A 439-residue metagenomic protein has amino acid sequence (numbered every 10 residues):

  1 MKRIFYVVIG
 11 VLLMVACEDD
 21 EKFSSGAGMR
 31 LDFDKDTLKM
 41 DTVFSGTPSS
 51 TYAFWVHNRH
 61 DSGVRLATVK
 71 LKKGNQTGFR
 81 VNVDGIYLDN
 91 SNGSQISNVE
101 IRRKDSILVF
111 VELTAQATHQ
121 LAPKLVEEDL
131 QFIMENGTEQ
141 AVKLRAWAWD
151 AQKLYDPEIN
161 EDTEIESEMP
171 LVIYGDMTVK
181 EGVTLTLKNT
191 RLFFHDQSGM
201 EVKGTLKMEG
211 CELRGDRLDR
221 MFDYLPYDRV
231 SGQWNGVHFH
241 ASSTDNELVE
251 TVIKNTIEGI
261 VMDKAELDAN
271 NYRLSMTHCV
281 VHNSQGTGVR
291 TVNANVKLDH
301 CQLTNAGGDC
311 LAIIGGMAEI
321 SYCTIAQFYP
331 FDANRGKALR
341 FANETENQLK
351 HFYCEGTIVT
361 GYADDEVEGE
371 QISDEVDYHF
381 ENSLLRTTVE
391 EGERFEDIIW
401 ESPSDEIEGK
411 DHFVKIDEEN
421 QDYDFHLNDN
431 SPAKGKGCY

Functional and structural regions predicted by a protein language model:
K2-V7: Sec-dependent signal peptide recognition, specifically the positively charged N-region followed immediately by
L13-A16: C-terminal motif of bacterial Sec signal peptides marking the signal peptidase cleavage site
E18-S24: Bacterial lipoprotein signal-peptidase II cleavage site
K22, L31-T42, T47-S49, A53 (+1 more regions): Beta-strand/loop edge motif enriched in small/polar residues
S49-S50, D61-L66: Short acidic/proline- and small/hydrophobic-mixed sequence motifs that coincide with surface turns and coil-to-beta
V56-H60: Asparagine-centered strand-capping/turn motif at beta-strand->loop junctions
T68-K72, I165: Change to "...patches in solvent-exposed regions of secreted, membrane-anchored, or virion-exposed structural
K72-S94: Short, solvent-exposed loop/linker segments at beta-strand-coil boundaries, enriched for Pro/Gly and Ser/Thr
